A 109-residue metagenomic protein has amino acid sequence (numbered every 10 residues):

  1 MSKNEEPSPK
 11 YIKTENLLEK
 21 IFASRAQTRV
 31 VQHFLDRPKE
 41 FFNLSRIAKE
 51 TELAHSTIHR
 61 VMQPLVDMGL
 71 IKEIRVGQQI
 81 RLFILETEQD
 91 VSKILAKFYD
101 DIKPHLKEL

Functional and structural regions predicted by a protein language model:
S2-R29: Short alpha-helical segments that sit at the start of domains
L35-K39: Short helix-capping/hinge SLiMs at alpha-helix to coil transitions
R46-K49: A short acidic, leucine-rich amphipathic alpha-helix
M62-Q63: Short, hydrophobic-biased segments on the C-terminal half of alpha helices that form "recognition helices"
G69: Glycine-centered, phosphate/nucleic-acid-interacting loop/turn motifs that mediate DNA/RNA or nucleotide
R75-L82, E88: Short, Lys/Arg-rich nucleic-acid/phosphate-binding segment
D90-L109: Amphipathic alpha-helical dimerization/coiled-coil segments that flank or bridge DNA-binding/regulatory modules
